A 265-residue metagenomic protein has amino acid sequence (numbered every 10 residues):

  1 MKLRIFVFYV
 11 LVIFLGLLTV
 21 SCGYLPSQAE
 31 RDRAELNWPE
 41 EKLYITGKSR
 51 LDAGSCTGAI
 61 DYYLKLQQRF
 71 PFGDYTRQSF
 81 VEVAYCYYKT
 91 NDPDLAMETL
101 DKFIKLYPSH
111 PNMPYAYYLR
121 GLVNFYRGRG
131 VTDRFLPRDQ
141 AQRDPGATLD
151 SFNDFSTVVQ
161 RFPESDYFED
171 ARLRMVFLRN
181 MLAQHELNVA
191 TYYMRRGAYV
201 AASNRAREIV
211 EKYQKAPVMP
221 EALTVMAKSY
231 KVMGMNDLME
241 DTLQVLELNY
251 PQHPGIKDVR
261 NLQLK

Functional and structural regions predicted by a protein language model:
M1-L11: Bacterial N-terminal signal peptides that target proteins for export
Y9-T19: Bacterial N-terminal signal peptides
L18-K265: Acidic, polar-rich low-complexity tracts and alpha-helical solenoid repeat scaffolds
